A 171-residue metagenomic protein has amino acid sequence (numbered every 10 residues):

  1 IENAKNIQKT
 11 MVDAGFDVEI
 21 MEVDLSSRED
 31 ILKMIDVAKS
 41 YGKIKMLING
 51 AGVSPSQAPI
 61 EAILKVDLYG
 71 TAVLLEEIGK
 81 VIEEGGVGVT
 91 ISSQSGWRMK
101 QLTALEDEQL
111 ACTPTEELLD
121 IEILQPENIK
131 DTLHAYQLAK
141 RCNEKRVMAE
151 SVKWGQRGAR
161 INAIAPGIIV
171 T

Functional and structural regions predicted by a protein language model:
I1-I7: Conserved glycine-rich Rossmann-like NAD(P)H-binding loop of the short-chain dehydrogenase/reductase
E2, S26, I169: Adenine-nucleotide cofactor-binding loop residues
M11-E29: Rossmann-fold cofactor-recognition segment
S26-K43: Conserved Rossmann-fold cofactor-binding substructure of NAD(P)-dependent oxidoreductases
I35, L74-L75, R146-M148: Short-chain dehydrogenase/reductase
G52-Q57, E84-A159, P166-V170: Catalytic loop of short-chain dehydrogenase/reductase
I63-L64: A hydrophobic alpha-helix adjacent to the NAD(P)-binding/active-site core of NAD(P)-dependent oxidoreductases, strongly
